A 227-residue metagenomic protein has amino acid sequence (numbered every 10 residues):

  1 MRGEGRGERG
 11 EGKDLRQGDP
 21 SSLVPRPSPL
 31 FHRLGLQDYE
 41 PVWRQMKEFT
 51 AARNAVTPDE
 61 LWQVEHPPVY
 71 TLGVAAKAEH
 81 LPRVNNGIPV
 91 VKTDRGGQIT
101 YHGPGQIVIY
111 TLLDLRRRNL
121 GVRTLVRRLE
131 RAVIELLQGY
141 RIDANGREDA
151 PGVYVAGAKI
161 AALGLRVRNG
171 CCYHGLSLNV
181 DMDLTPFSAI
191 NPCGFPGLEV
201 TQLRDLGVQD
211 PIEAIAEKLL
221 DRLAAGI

Functional and structural regions predicted by a protein language model:
R2, R16-P20, R26-I160, Q209: N-terminal lobe of the biotin/lipoate ligase/transferase fold
E4-E11: Intrinsically disordered, low-complexity repeat regions of secreted/extracellular protein precursors
V74-P82, I160-V180: Short, conserved beta-strand/beta-arch hydrophobic-aromatic motifs that form part of recognition grooves or interface
H102, C172-V200: Short, acidic (Asp/Glu-rich) active-site segment that either coordinates a divalent metal cofactor
Q106-T111, P196-R204: Acyl/amide activation-and-transfer machinery of modular secondary-metabolite enzymes
I109-T111, P151, L163-L165, L176-V180 (+1 more regions): A structural signal for short, well-ordered beta-strand segments
L120-V122, H174, F187, P211-I215: Short, conserved charged micro-motifs
A132-R141, L203-I227: Well-ordered alpha/beta subsegment
